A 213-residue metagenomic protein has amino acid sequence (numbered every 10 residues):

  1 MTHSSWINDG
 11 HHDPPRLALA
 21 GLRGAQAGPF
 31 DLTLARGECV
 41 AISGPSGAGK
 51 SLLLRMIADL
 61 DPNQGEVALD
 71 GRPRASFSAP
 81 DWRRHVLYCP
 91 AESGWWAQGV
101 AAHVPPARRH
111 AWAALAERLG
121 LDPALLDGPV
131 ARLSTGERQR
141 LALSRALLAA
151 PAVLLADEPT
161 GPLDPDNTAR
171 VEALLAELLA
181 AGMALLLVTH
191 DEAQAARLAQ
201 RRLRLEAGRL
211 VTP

Functional and structural regions predicted by a protein language model:
I57-A58: Helix-to-loop junction immediately C-terminal to a conserved catalytic motif
P73-L87: ABC ATPase NBD coupling module
H85, E92-W112: Q-loop/switch helix immediately C-terminal to the Walker
P129-L133, E137: Conserved ABC ATPase signature
L143: Hydrophobic anchor residue at the start of the ABC signature
L154-E158: Catalytic Walker B motif of ABC-type/P-loop ATPase nucleotide-binding domains
P165-N167: Helix N-cap at the start of a conserved alpha-helix in ABC-type nucleotide-binding domains
